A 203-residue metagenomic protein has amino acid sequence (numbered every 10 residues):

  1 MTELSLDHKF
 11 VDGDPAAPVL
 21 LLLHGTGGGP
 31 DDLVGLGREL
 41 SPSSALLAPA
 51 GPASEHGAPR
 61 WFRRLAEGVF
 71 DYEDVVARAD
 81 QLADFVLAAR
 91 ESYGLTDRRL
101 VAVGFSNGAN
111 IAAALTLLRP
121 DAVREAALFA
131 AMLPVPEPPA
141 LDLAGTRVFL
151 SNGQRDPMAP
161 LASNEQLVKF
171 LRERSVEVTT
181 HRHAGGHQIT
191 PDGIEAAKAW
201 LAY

Functional and structural regions predicted by a protein language model:
M1-T96: Serine-hydrolase catalytic machinery in alpha/beta-hydrolase-like enzymes
G35, A114-L118: Active-site signature of alpha/beta-hydrolase-fold catalytic machinery across serine- and Asp/Cys-nucleophile hydrolases
A58-L65, A131-F149: Flexible "cap/lid" loop of the alpha/beta hydrolase fold
G94-G104: Alpha/beta-hydrolase fold nucleophile elbow
G104-G108, A112: Gly/Ala-rich beta-loop-alpha elbow adjacent to hydrolase catalytic centers
D121-L133: A conserved short beta-strand
F149-N152, D156: Short beta-strand/loop motif that positions the catalytic acidic residue of the alpha/beta-hydrolase fold
A162-Y203: C-terminal catalytic histidine-bearing segment of alpha/beta-hydrolase fold enzymes
